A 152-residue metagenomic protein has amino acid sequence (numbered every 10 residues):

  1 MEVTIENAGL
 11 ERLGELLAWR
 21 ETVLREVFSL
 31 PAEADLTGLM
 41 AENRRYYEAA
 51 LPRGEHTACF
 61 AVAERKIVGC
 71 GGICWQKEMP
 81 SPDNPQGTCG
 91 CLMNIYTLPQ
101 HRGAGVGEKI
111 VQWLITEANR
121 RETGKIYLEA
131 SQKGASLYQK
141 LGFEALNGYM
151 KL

Functional and structural regions predicted by a protein language model:
M1-G14: Conserved N-terminal entry element of GNAT/NAT acetyltransferase domains
L24-Y46: Conserved GNAT-fold acetyl-CoA-binding loop/helix
R45-F60, C91: A short helix-loop-beta-strand connector motif used in the catalytic cores of GNAT acetyltransferases and, in some
F60, K66-W75, C91, Y96: Conserved beta-strand in the GNAT
E78-S81, Y127-E129, K133, Q139 (+1 more regions): Conserved catalytic-core motifs of GNAT/GCN5-like acyltransferases
D83-P99, G148: Conserved acetyl-CoA binding element of GNAT-fold acetyltransferases
H101, G105-W113: Conserved acetyl-CoA pyrophosphate-binding loop and the N-cap/start of the following alpha-helix in GNAT-like
A118-A130: Conserved GNAT acetyl-CoA-binding A-motif
